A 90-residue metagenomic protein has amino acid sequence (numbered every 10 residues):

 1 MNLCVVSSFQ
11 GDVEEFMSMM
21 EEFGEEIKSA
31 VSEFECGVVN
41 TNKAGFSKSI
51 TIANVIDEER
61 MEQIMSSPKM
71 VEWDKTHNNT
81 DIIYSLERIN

Functional and structural regions predicted by a protein language model:
M1-V71, T80-N90: Short S/T/G/P-rich N-terminal loop/turn motif that feeds into the first structured element of a domain
T76: Regulatory input/activation interfaces that engage signals or partners
